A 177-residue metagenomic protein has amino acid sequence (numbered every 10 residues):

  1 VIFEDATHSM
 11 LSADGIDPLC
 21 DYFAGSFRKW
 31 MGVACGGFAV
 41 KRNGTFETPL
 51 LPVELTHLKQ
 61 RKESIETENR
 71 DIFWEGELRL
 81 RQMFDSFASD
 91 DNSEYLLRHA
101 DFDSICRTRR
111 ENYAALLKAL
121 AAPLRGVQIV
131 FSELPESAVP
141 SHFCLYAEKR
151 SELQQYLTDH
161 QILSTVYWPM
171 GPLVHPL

Functional and structural regions predicted by a protein language model:
V1-P18: Catalytic PLP-binding core of fold-type I/II PLP enzymes
T7-H8, R28, P169: Histidine-centered beta-alpha loop that forms part of the nucleotide-sugar donor binding/catalytic region in diverse
S12-G15, G32-G36, H175-L177: Short, charged, surface-exposed secondary-structure boundary motifs
G15-P18, C35, E152-Q155: Generic recognition of short, well-ordered alpha-helical segments
L19-E63: Active-site PLP attachment segment
F46, L51-L177: PLP-dependent aminotransferase class I/II
